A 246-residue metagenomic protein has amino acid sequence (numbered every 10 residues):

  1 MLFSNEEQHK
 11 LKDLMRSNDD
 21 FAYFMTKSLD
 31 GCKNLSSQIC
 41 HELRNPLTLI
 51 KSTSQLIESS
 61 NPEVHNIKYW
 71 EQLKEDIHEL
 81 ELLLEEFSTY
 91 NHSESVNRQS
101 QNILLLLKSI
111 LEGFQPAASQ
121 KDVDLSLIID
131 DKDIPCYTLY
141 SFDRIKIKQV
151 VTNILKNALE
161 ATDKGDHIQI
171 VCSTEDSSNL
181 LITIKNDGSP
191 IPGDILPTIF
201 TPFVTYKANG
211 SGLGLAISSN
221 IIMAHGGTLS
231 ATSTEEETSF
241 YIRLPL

Functional and structural regions predicted by a protein language model:
M1-D30, D194: Conserved signal-transmission helix
I67-Q120: Conserved DHp (HisKA) dimerization/phosphotransfer helix of two-component histidine kinases, i.e., the long coiled-coil
S93-V96, P135-F142, Y206: Conserved micro-motifs of the catalytic ATP-binding
N157-L159: Short helix-loop "hinge" at the ATP-lid/N-box region of the Bergerat-fold HATPase_c
I191-P202: Short conserved segment of the HATPase_c
G214, S218: Short alpha-helical Gxxx[C/S/T] motif in the catalytic ATP-binding
